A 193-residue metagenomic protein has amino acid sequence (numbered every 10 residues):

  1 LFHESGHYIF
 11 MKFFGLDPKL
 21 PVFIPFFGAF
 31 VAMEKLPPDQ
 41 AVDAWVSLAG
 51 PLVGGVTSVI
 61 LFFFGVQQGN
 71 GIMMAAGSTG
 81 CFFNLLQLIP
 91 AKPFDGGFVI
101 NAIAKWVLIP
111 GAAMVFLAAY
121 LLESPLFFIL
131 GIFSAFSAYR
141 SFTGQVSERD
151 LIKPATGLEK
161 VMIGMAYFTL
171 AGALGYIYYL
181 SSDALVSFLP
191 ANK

Functional and structural regions predicted by a protein language model:
L1-K193: Hydrophobic transmembrane alpha-helices and their immediate loop junctions in multi-pass integral membrane proteins
